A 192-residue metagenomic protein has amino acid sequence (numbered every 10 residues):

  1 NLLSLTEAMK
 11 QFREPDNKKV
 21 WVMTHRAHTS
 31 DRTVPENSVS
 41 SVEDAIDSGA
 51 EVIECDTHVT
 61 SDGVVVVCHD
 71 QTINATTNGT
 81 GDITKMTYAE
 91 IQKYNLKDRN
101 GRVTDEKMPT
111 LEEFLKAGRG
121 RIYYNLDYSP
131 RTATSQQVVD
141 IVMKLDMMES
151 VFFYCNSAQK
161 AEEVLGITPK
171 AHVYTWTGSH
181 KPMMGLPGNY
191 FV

Functional and structural regions predicted by a protein language model:
N1-V192: Phosphate-group recognition and catalysis centered on beta-loop-alpha active-site segments
